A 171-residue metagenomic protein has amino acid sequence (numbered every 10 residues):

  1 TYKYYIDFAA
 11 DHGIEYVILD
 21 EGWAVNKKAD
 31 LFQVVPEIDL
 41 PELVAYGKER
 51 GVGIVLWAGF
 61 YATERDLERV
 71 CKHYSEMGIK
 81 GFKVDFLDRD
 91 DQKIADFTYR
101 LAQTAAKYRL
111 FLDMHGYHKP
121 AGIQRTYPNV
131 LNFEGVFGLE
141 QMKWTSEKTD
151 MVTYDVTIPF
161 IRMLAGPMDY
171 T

Functional and structural regions predicted by a protein language model:
Y2-G22, Y74-I79: Catalytic domains of carbohydrate-active enzymes, especially glycoside hydrolases
E21-T171: Aromatic- and carboxylate-enriched substrate-binding clefts and catalytic-loop regions of carbohydrate-active enzymes
